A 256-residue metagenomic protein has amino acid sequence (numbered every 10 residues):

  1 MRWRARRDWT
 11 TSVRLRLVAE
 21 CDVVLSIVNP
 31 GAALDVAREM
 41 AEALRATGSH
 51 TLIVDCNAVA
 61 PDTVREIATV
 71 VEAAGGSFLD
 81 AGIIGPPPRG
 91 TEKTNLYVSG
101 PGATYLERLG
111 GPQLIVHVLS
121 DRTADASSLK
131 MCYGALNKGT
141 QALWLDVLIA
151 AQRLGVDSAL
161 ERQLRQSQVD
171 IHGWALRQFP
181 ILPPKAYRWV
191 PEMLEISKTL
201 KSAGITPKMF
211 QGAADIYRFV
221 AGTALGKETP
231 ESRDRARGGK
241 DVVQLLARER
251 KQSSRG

Functional and structural regions predicted by a protein language model:
M1-D8, V13, V18: NAD(P)-binding Rossmann-fold cofactor-contacting core
W3-A5, V71, L109, A151 (+1 more regions): A generic structural signal for well-ordered alpha-helical segments
W9-T10, V23-V24, S77, I115 (+2 more regions): Residue-level detector of anion-binding/catalytic polar loops
L15-F78: Rossmann-fold NAD(P) dinucleotide-binding segment
S26-N29, C56-N57, S120-D121, L136 (+1 more regions): Glycine- and other small-residue-rich loops at beta-strand/loop junctions that grip anionic moieties
V59-K138: Rossmann-fold dinucleotide-binding core
L129-A236: Helical "substrate-binding/catalytic lid" subdomain of Rossmann-like NAD(P)-dependent dehydrogenases/reductases
E231-G256: Short, basic/aromatic-enriched C-terminal tail that caps enzymatic domains
